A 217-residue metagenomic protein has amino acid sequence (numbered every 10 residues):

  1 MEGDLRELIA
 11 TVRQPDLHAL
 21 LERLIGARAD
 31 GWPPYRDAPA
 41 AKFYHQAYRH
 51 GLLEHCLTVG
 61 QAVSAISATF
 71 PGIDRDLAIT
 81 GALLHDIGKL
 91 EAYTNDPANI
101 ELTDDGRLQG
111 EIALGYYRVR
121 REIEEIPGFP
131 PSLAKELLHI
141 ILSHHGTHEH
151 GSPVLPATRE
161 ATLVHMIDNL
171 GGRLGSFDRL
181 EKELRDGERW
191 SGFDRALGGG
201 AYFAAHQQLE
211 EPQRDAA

Functional and structural regions predicted by a protein language model:
M1-P34: Extended, charge-rich, solvent-exposed interface segments
E2-I9, P39-Y48, N99-E101: Short hinge/gating elements
R13-L17, A29-P33, P127, E149 (+5 more regions): Residue-level signal for secondary-structure boundary elements
H18-I25, P34-A40, T94, S152-A157: Short coil/turn segments at secondary-structure boundaries
G31-H50, L57, S67: Pre-Walker A segment
H45, E54, A65-E183: Divalent metal-dependent catalytic cores for phosphoryl transfer on phosphate-bearing substrates
A157-A217: Acidic, carboxylate-rich catalytic segments that either coordinate divalent cations
